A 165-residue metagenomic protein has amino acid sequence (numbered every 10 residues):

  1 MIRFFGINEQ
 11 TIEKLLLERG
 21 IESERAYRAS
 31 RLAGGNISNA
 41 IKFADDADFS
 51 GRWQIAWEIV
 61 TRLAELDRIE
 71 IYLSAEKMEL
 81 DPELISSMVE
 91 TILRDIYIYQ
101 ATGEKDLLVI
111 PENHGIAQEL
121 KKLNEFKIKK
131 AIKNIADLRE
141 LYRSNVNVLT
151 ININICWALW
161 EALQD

Functional and structural regions predicted by a protein language model:
M1-M88, I92, I98-D165: Charged, glycine-rich active-site and insertion segments that engage polyanionic ligands
